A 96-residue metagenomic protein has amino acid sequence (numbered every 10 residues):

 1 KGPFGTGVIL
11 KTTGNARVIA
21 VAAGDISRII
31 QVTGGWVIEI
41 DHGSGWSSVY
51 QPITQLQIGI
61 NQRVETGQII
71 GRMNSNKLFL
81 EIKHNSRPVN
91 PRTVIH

Functional and structural regions predicted by a protein language model:
K1-A20: Short glycine/threonine/proline-enriched tight-turn/helix- or strand-capping micro-motif at secondary-structure
V8-K11, V37-G43, F79-K83: Short, acidic/hydrophobic/Gly-rich beta-strand patch recurrent on exposed beta strands that often constitutes part
I9, E39, V49, R72 (+1 more regions): Conserved beta-strand positions that form and line the central face of beta-propeller blades
G14, I30-T33, T54-Q57, N74 (+1 more regions): A generic structural motif
A16, S44-S47, R87: Short acidic/polar mixed-charge low-complexity motifs
A16-I26, V64-G67: Generic structural motif
V21-T54: Zn2+-dependent peptidoglycan hydrolase active-site motif and core
I60-H96: Conserved, short, structured surface segments that act as functional micro-motifs
